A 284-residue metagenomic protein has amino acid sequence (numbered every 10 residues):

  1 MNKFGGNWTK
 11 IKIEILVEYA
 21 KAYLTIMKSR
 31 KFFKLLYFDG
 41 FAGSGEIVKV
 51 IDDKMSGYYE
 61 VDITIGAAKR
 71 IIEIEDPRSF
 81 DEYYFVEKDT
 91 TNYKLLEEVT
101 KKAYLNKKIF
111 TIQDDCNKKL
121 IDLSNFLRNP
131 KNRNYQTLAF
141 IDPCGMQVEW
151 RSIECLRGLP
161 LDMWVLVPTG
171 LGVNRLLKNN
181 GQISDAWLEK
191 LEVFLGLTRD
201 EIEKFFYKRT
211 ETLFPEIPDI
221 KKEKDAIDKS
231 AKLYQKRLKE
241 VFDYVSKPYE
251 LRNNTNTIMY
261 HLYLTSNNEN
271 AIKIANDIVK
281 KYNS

Functional and structural regions predicted by a protein language model:
M1-I13: Basic, amphipathic N-terminal segments that precede the first structured/catalytic domain
I15-D122: SAM cofactor-binding core of SAM-dependent methyltransferases, primarily the Rossmann-like beta-alpha-beta module
L120-N132, E154: Short amphipathic alpha-helix with an adjacent loop that forms part of the alpha/beta core around
Y135-Q147: A short SAM/SAH-binding and catalytic strip from SAM-dependent methyltransferases
G145-G158: A short, conserved alpha-helix within the catalytic core of class I
P160-N174: Conserved beta-strand signature within the Rossmann-like core of class I S-adenosyl-L-methionine
G181-Y244, Y249: A conserved mid-domain beta-alpha-beta active-site/ligand-binding segment of alpha/beta enzyme cores
Q235, N254-S284: C-terminal target-recognition/interaction regions appended to catalytic cores
